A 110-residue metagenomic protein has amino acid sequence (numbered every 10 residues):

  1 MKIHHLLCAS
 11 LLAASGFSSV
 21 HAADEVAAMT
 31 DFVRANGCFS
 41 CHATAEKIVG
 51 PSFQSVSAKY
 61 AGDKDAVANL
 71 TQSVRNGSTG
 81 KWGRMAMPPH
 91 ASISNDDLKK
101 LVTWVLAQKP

Functional and structural regions predicted by a protein language model:
M1-V26, W104-P110: Post-cleavage N-terminal segment of exported redox proteins
S18-V33, K59-A61: Electrostatic cytochrome c docking/interface patches
N36-T44, L101: The canonical Cys-X-X-Cys-His
C38, S78-G80, P110: Generic structural signal for secondary-structure transition and capping sites
H42, R75, L106-K109: Protein kinase-like catalytic domain
V49-A58, R75-V102: Axial heme c-ligation environment in periplasmic c-type cytochrome domains
K59-N69: Short microdomains enriched in Cys/His and/or Lys/Arg
